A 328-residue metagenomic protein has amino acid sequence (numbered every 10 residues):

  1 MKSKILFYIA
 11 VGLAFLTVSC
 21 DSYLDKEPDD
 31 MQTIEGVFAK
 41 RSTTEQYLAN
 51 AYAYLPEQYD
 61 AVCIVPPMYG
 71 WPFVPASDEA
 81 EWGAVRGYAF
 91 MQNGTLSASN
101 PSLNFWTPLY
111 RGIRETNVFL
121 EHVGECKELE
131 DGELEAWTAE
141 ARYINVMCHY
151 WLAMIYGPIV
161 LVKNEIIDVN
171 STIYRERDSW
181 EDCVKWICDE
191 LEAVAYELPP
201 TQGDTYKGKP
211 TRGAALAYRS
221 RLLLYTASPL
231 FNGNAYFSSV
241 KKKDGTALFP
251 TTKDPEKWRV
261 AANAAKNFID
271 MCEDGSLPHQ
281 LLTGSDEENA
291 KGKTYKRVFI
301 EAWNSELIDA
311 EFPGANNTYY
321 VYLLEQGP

Functional and structural regions predicted by a protein language model:
M1-I9: Bacterial N-terminal signal peptides that target proteins for export
A10-F15: Hydrophobic helical h-region of N-terminal Sec-dependent signal peptides in bacterial secretory/periplasmic proteins
T17-S19: C-terminal motif of bacterial Sec signal peptides marking the signal peptidase cleavage site
D21-R86, I159, R212-L216, R221-P328: An aromatic- and glycine-enriched ligand-binding surface/loop that stacks and positions planar moieties
D30-T33, N164-S171: Short linear capping/connector segments at secondary-structure termini
S42, E165-D168, Q202, P313-A315: Short, flexible loop/turn elements at secondary-structure junctions
E45-Y59, C63, A80-Y156, N170-K207: Conserved, well-structured interaction surfaces
P158-E165, A195-T205, S276-T283: Glycine- and aromatic-rich loop/turn segments at beta-sheet edges
